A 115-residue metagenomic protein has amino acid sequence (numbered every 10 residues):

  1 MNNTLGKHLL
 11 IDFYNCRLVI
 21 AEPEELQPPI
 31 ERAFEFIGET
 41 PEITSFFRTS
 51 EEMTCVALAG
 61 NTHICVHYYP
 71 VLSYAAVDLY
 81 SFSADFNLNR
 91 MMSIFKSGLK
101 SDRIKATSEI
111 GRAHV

Functional and structural regions predicted by a protein language model:
M1-C65, Y69-R112: Polybasic/polar functional segments that serve as interface/processing modules
